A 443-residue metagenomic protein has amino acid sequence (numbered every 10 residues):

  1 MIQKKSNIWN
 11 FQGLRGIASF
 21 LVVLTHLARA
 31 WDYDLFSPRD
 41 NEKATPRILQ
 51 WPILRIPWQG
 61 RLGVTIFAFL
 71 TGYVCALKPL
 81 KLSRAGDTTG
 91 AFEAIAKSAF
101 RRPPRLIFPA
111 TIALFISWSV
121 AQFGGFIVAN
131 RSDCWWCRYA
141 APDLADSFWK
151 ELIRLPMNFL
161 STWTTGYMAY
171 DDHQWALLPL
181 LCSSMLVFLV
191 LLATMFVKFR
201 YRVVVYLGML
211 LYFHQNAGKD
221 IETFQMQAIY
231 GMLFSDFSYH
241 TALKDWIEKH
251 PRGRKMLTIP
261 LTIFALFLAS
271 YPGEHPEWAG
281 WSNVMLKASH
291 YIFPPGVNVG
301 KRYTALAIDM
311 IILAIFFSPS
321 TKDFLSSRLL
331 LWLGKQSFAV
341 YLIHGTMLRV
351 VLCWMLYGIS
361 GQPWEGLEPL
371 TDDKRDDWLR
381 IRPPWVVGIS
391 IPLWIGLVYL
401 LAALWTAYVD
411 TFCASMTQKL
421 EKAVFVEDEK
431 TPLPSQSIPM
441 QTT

Functional and structural regions predicted by a protein language model:
M1-Q3, F237-T241, V424-T443: Intrinsically disordered, low-complexity terminal tails of fungal membrane proteins
W9-L82, L106-A110, Y341-L342, P384: Functionally critical transmembrane alpha-helices in membrane proteins and complexes, commonly lining
I17-H26, L106-R131, W135, P260-P272 (+1 more regions): Hydrophobic alpha-helical membrane-insertion segments
A18, P142-T304, P383-V387, P392-G396: Aromatic-enriched alpha-helical transmembrane segments of multi-pass intramembrane proteins
Y33, G60-A129, D236-S238, M347 (+3 more regions): Juxtamembrane transmembrane-helix termini
P52, E93, L106-L181: Membrane-interface helix-loop-helix regions
K81-E93, K97, M195-R200, F237-R252 (+2 more regions): Membrane-interface junctions at the ends of membrane-embedded or membrane-associated helices
T258-T411: Alpha-helical transmembrane segments of multi-pass integral membrane proteins
